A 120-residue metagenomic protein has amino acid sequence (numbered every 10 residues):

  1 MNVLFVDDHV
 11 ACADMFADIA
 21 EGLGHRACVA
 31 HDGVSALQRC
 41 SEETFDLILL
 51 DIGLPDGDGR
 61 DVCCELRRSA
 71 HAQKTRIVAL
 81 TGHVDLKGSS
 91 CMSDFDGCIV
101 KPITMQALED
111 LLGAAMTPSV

Functional and structural regions predicted by a protein language model:
V10-C28: Two-component/phosphorelay signaling modules centered on CheY-like receiver
V29-L47: Acidic, metal-coordinating helix/loop segments flanking the phosphotransfer/catalytic sites of two-component signaling
D32, D58-V62: Acidic catalytic/metal-coordinating carboxylates
D51: Active-site residues of response regulator receiver
P55: The feature encodes the CheY-like receiver
D61, H83-I99, D110: Alpha4 helix (beta4-alpha4-beta5 surface) of REC/receiver domains from two-component response regulators
V78-L80: Hydrophobic/aromatic residues positioned on beta-strands within the core alpha/beta folds
I103-L112: C-terminal output helix
